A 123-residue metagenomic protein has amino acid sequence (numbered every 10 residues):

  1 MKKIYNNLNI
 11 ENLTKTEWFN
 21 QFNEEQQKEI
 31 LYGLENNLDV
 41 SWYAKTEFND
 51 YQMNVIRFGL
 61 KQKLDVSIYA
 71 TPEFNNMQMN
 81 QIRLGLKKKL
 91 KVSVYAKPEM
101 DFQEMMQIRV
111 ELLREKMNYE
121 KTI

Functional and structural regions predicted by a protein language model:
M1-I123: General marker for long, soluble alpha-helical cores
